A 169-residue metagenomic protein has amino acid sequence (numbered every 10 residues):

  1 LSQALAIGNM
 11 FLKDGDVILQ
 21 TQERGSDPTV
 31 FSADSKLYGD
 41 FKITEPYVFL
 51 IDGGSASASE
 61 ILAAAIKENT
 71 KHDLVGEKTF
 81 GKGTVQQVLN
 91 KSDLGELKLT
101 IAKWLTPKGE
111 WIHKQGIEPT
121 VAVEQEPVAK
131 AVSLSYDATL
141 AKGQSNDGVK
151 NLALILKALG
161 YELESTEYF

Functional and structural regions predicted by a protein language model:
L1, G54-A56, N69-G83, L163-S165: Short, well-structured beta-strand/strand-turn elements
S2-L50, G54-S55, T84-N90, L105: Gly/Ser/Thr-rich loop/hinge elements
S2-N9, E60, A64, E68 (+1 more regions): Solvent-exposed, polar/charged alpha-helical surfaces in well-ordered, non-transmembrane soluble domains, broadly
L12-Q20, K67-G76: Bacterial peptidoglycan biogenesis and beta-lactam-recognition machinery
D93-A102: Short acidic, Pro/Gly- and aromatic-enriched capping/linker segments at domain boundaries
Q115-A138: Conserved helicase C-terminal RecA-like lobe
T139-K150, L154-F169: Short acidic, glycine/serine/threonine-rich helix-capping segments at coil-helix boundaries
